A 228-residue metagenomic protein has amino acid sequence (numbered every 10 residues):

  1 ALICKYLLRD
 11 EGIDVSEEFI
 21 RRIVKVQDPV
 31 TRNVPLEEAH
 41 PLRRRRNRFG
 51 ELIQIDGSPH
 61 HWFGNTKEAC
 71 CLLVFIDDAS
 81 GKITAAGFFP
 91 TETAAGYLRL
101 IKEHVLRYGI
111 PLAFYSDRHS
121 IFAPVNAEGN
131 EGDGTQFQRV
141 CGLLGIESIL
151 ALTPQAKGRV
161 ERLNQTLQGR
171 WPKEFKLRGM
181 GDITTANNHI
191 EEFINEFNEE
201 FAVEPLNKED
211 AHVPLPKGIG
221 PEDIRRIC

Functional and structural regions predicted by a protein language model:
A1-H61, G132-T135, D210-K217: Basic, flexible linker segments flanking DNA-binding modules in nucleic acid-interacting mobile-element proteins
C4, R21, K102, Q138 (+1 more regions): Short glycine-/small-residue-rich flexible loop motifs, especially phosphate/cofactor-binding loops
D14, R48-L72, D78-T185: RNase H-like DDE/DDD metal-dependent nuclease/strand-transfer catalytic core used by mobile genetic elements
N164, Q168, I183, N187-I194 (+2 more regions): A general structural signal for well-ordered alpha-helical packing
G169-P172, K176, M180, E191-L206: Short helix-capping and hinge/turn segments at secondary-structure transitions, especially at repeat and domain
I194-C228: C-terminal, beta-rich DNA-binding module of retroviral/retroelements integrases
